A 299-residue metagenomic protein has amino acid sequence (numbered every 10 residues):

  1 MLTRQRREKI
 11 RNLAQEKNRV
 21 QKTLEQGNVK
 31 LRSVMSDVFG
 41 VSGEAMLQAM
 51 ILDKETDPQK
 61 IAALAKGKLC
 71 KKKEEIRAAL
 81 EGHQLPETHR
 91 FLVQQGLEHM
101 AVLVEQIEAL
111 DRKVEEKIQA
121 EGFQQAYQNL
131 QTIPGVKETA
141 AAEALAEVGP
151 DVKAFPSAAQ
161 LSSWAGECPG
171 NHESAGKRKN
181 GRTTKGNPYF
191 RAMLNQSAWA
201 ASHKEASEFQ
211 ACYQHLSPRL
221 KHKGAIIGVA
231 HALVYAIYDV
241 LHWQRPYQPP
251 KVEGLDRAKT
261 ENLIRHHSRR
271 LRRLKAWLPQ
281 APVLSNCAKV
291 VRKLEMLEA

Functional and structural regions predicted by a protein language model:
M1-A299: A detector of single, family-specific signature residues that are central to catalytic or substrate-handling motifs
